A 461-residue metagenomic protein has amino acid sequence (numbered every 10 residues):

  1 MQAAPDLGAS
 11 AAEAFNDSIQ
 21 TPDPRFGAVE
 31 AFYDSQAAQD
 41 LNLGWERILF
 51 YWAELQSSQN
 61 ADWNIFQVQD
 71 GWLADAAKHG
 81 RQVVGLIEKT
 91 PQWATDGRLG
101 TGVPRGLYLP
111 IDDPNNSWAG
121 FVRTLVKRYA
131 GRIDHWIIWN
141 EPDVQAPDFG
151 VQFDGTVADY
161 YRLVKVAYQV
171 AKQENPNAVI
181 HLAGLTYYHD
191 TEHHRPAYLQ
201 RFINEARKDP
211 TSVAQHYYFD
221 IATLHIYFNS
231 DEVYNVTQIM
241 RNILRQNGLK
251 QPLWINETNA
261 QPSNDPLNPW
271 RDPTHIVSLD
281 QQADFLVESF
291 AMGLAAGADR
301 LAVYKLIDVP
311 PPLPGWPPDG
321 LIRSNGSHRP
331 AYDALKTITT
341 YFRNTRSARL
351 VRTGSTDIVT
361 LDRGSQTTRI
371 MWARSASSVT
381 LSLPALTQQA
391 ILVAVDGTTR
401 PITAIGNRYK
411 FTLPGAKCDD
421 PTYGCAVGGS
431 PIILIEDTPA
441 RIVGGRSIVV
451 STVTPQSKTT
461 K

Functional and structural regions predicted by a protein language model:
D6-Y51: Boundary/entry segment of secreted carbohydrate-active catalytic domains
A28-E30, I48, I138, L182 (+4 more regions): Conserved beta-strand positions
L41-F219: Substrate-binding cleft and catalytic face of glycoside hydrolase catalytic domains, especially the flexible beta-alpha
E46, A76, L125, W136 (+8 more regions): Conserved, mostly hydrophobic/aromatic
V157-S289, A296: Noncatalytic carbohydrate-binding groove/subsite architecture in carbohydrate-active enzymes
S263-L335, L350-S355, G364: Aromatic/acidic polysaccharide-binding cleft in carbohydrate-active enzymes
R352-G397: Carbohydrate-binding surface patches
T403-K458: C-terminal beta-strand-rich structural cap/linker in extracellular carbohydrate-active enzymes
